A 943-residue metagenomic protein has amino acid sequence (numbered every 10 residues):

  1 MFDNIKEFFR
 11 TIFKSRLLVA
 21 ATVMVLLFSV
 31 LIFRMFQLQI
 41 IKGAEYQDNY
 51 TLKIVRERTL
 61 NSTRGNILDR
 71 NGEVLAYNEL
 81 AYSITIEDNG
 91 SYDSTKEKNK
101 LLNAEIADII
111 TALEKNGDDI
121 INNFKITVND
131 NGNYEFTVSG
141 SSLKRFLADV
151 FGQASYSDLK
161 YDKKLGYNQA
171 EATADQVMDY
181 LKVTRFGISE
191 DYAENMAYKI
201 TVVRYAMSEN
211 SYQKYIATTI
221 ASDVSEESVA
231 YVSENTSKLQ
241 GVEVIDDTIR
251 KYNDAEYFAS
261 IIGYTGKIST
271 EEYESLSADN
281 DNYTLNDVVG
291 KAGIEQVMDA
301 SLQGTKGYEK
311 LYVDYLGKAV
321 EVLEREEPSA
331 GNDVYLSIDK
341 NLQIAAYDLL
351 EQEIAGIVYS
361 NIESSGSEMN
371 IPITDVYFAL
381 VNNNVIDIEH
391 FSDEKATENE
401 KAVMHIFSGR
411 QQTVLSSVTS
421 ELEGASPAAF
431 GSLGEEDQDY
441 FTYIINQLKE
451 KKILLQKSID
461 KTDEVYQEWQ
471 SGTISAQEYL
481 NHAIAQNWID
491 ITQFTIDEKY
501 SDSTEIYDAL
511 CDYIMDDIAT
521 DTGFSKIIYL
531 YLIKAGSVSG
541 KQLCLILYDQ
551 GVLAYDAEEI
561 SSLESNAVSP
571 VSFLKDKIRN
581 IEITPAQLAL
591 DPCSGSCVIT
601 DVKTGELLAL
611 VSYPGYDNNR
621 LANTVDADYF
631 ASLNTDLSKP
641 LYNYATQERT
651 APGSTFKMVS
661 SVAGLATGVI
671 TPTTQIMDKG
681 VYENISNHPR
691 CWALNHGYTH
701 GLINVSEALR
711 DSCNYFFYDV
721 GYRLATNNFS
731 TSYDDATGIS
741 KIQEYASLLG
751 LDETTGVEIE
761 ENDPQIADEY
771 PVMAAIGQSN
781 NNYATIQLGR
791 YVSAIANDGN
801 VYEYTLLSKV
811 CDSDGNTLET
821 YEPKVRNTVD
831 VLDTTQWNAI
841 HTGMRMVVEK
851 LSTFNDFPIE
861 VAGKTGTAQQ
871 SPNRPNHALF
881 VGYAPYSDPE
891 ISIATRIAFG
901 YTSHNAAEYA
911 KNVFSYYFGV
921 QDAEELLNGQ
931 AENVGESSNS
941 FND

Functional and structural regions predicted by a protein language model:
M1-I578, P585-S596, V602, G615 (+6 more regions): Membrane-proximal periplasmic segments of bacterial cell-envelope enzymes, especially penicillin-binding proteins
R34, G72, I106-D108, V232 (+9 more regions): Active-site SXXK
G65, N253, A259-Y273, S277 (+8 more regions): Active-site beta-strand/loop architecture of penicillin-binding DD-peptidases
V74, T604-L607, V801, T817: Hydrophobic "anchor" residues
N332-D333, V376, L380-F430, L641-N643 (+2 more regions): Conserved catalytic neighborhood of penicillin-recognizing serine enzymes
N332-I338, A589-G595, D628-F656, P672-K679 (+2 more regions): Short active-site loop at a secondary-structure junction that contains or immediately precedes the catalytic residue(s)
I371, V611-Y613, L621-T624, T650-S706 (+3 more regions): Short, glycine/proline-biased beta-turn/loop segments that scaffold the active-site neighborhood
S594, P689-N695, F729-V772: Mid-domain, small-residue-enriched loop/turn segments at the edges of structured enzyme/sensor domains
